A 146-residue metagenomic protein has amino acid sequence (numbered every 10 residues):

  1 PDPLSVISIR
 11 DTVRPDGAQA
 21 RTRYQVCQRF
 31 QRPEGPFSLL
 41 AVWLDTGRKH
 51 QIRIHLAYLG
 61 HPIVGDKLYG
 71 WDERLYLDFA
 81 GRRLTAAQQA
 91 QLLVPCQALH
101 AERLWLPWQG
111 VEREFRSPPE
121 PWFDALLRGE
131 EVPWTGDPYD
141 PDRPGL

Functional and structural regions predicted by a protein language model:
P1-L146: RNA pseudouridine synthases
